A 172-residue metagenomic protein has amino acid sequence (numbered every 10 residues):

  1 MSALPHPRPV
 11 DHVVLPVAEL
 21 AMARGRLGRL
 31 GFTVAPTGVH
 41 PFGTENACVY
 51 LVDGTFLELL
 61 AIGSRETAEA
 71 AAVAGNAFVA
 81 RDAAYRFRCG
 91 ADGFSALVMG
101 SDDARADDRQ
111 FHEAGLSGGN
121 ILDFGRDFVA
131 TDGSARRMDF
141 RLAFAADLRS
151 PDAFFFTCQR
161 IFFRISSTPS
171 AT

Functional and structural regions predicted by a protein language model:
M1-S2, N76-D82, T157, F162: Short acidic N-proximal helix/loop "leader" segments that mark the beginning of a domain or an inter-domain linker
S2-P36: Short, extreme N-terminal leader segments that mark the start of a protein/domain
H6, G90, L148-S150: Solvent-exposed alpha-helices and their adjacent loops that cap or buttress functional pockets in soluble metabolic
R8-E19, A47-V52, A68-F111: Vicinal oxygen chelate
R24-Y85: Glycine/small-residue-rich interface belts in oligomeric ring/scaffold proteins and their assembly partners
C48, D53-A61, A96-T172: Vicinal oxygen chelate
